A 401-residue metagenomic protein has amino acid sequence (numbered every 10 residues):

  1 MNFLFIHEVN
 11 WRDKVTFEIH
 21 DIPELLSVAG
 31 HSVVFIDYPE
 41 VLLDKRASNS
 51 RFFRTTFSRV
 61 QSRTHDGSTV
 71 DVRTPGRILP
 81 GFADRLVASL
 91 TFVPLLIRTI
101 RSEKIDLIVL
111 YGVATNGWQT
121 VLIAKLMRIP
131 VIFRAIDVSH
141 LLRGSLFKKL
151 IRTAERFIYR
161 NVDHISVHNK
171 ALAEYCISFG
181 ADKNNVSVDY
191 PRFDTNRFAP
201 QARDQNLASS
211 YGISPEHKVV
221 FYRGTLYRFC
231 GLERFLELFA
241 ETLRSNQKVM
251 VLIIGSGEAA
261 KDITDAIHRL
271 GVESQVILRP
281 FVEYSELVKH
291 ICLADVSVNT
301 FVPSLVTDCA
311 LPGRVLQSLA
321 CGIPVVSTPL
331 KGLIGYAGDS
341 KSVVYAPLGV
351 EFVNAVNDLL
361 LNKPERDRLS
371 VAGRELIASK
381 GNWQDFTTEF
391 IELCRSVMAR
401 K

Functional and structural regions predicted by a protein language model:
L4, S214-F239: Conserved donor-binding/catalytic core segment of Leloir-type glycosyltransferases
D13, F17, C230, E283-K289 (+2 more regions): Nucleotide-sugar-dependent
D21-I22, V28, L90, P94-R101 (+2 more regions): Membrane-proximal helix-turn-helix segments that form the acceptor-binding/catalytic region of lipid-linked
A171, R192: Carbohydrate-associated surface elements
A199-I213: A short helix/loop element that forms part of the nucleotide-sugar donor recognition site in Leloir-type
S209, D358, E365-K380: A short, well-ordered alpha-helix in the C-terminal region of glycosyltransferases
D262-V288: Nucleotide-activated donor-binding/catalytic signature segment of Leloir-type glycosyltransferases, i.e., the conserved
D339-V350, D358-P364: Conserved acidic donor-binding segment of nucleotide-sugar-dependent glycosyltransferases
